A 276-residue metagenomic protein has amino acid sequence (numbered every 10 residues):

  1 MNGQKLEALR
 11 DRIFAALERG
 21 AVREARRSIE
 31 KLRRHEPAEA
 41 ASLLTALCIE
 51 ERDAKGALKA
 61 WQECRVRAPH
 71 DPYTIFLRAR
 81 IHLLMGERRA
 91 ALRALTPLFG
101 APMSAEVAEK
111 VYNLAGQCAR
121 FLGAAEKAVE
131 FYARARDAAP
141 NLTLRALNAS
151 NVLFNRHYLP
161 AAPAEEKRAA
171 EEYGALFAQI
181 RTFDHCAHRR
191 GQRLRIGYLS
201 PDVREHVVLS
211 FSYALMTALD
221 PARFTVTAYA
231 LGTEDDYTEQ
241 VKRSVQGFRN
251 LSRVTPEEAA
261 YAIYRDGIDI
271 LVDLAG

Functional and structural regions predicted by a protein language model:
M1-G276: Alpha-helical solenoid repeat scaffolds of the TPR/TPR-like class and their adjacent stem/linker regions that mediate
